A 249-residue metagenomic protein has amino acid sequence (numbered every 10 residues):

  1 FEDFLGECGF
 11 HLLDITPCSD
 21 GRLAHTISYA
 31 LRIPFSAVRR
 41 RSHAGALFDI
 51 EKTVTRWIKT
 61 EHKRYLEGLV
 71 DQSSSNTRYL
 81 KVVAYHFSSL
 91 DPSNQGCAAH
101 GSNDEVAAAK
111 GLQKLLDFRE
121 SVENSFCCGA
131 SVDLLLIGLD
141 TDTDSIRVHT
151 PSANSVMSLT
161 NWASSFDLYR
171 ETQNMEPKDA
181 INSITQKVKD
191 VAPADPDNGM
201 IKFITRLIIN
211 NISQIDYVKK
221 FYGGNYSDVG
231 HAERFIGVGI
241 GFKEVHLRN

Functional and structural regions predicted by a protein language model:
F1-L12, C18-G21, A46-Y79, S89-N249: Divalent-metal-activated hydrolytic enzyme cores
F10-S42: Catalytic core of membrane glycerolipid acyltransferases/transacylases, capturing the structured, soluble-facing
L80-A84: Conserved C-terminal guanine-recognition region of P-loop GTPase G domains, centered on the G4
